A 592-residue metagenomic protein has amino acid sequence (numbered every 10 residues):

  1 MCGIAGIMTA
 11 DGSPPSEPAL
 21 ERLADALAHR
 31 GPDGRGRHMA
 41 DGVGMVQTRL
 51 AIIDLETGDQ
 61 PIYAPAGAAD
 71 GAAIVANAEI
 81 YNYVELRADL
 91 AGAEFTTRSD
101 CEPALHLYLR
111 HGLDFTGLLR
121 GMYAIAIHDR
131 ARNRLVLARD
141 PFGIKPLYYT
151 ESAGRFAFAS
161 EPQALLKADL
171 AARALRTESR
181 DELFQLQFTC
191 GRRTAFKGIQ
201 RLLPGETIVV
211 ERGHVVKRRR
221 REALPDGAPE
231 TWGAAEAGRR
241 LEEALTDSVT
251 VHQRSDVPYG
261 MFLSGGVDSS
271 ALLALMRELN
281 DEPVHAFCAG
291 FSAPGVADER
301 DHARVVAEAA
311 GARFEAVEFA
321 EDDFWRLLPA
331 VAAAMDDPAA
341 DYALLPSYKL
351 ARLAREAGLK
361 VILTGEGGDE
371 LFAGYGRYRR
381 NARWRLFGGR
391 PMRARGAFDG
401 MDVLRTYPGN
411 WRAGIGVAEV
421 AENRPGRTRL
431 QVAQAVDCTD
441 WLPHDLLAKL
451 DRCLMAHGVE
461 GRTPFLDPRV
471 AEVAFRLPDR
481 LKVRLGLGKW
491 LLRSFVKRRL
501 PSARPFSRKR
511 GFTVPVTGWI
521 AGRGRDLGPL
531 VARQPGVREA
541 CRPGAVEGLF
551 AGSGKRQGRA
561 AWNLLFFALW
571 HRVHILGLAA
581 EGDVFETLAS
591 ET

Functional and structural regions predicted by a protein language model:
M1, K167, K197-P204, H214-V215 (+3 more regions): Adenosyl-5′-phosphate
M1-M335, S347, K497-R498, S502-R504 (+5 more regions): Cysteine-centered catalytic environments shared across enzyme families
G42, D54-T57, A73, R120-I127 (+3 more regions): Conserved adenosine/adenylate-binding substructure
G92-E94, D337, F550-K555: A short glycine/serine-rich beta->alpha loop
G233-A237, L241, E299, P338 (+8 more regions): Conserved acidic
G265, G367, G511-T513: A glycine-rich phosphate-binding loop feature that marks nucleotide/adenosyl-phosphate handling sites
E299-R300, L328-P329, A373-Y378, W519: Short aromatic-enriched loop/helix-cap "lid" or pocket-rim segments at secondary-structure transitions that line
E370-G396: A mobile, often basic/glycine-rich helix-loop segment that functions as the active-site lid/recognition loop
